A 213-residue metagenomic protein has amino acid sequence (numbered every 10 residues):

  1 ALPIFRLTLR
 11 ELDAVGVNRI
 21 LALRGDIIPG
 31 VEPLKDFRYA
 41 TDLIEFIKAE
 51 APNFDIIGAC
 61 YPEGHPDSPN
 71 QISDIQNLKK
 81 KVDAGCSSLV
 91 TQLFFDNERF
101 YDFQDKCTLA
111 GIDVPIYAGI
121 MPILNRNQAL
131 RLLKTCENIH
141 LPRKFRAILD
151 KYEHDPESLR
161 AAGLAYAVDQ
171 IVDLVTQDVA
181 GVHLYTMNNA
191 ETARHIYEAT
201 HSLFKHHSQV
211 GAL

Functional and structural regions predicted by a protein language model:
A1-L2: Short, small-residue-biased leader/transition segments that mark boundaries at the very start of proteins
R6-R10, A40-E45, L78, F100-Q104 (+3 more regions): Generic structural signal for well-ordered alpha-helices, preferentially at hydrophobic/aromatic core positions
L12, K81, G85, A118 (+1 more regions): Conserved, mostly hydrophobic/aromatic
G16-N18, P52-I56, C86-S87, I112-I116 (+1 more regions): Short, well-ordered coil/turn segments that N-cap beta-strands
L21-L23, S87-D96, H183-T186: Catalytic beta/alpha-barrel core
K35-Y61, D67, L109-D169, T200-L213: Active-site pocket-lining/capping segments in soluble small-molecule metabolic enzymes
D67-C86: Active-site glycine-rich loop that binds ribose-phosphate moieties when present
